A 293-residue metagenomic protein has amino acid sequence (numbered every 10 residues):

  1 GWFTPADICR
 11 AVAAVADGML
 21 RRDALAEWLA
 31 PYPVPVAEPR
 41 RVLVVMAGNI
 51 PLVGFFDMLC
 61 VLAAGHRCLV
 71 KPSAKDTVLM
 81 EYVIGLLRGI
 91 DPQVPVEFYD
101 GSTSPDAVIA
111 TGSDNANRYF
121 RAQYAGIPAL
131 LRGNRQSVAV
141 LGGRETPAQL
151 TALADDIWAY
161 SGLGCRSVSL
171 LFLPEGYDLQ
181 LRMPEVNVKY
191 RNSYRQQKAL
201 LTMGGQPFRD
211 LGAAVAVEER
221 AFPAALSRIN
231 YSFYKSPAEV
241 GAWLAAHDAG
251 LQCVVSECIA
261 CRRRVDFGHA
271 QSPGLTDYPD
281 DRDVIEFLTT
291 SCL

Functional and structural regions predicted by a protein language model:
G1-L43, S232-P237, G250-I259, F267: N-terminal Rossmann-like NAD(P)+-binding subdomain of aldehyde/semialdehyde dehydrogenases
E27-R88: Conserved small-residue-rich beta-alpha loop and adjacent elements that most often cradle the phosphate/pyrophosphate
L29-M46, Q93, Y99-S104, D114 (+2 more regions): Donor nucleotide-activated moiety binding/catalytic core segment of transferases that use nucleotide-activated donors
R41, I90-Y177, G274, P279-C292: Conserved NAD(P)+-binding/catalytic subdomain of aldehyde/semialdehyde dehydrogenases
M46, P72, A110-G112, L173 (+1 more regions): Short beta-strand/turn micro-motifs composed of small residues that flank or help shape donor/cofactor-binding pockets
D57, Y119-F120, W243: A short acidic, amphipathic alpha-helical/loop segment
L59-C60, A125, D248: Short, solvent-exposed amphipathic alpha-helical segments in soluble enzyme and RNA/protein-processing domains
T151, Y160-L293: NAD(P)-dependent aldehyde/semialdehyde dehydrogenase
